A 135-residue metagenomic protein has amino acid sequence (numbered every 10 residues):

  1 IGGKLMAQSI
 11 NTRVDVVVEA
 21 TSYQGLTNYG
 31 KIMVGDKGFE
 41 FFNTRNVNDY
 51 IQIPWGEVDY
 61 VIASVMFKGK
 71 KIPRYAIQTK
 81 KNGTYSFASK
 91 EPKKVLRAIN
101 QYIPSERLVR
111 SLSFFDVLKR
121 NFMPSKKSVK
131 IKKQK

Functional and structural regions predicted by a protein language model:
I1-L5, V61, K81: Short intrinsically disordered, low-complexity coil segments enriched in acidic
G2-V34, I51, Q101, E106-Q134: Anionic N-terminal interaction surfaces
A7-S9, K70, K80: A generic structural signal for short, non-catalytic loop/turn and secondary-structure boundary residues
S22-K31, G35-F67, I72-R74: Phosphoinositide-binding peripheral membrane targeting modules
D59-A63, K93-S105: Short, surface-exposed linear segments at secondary-structure transitions and domain or protein termini
K68-A76, R110, R120: Repeat-unit-sized solenoid/scaffold elements
Q78-A98: Canonical phosphoinositide-binding patch of PH/PH-like domains
